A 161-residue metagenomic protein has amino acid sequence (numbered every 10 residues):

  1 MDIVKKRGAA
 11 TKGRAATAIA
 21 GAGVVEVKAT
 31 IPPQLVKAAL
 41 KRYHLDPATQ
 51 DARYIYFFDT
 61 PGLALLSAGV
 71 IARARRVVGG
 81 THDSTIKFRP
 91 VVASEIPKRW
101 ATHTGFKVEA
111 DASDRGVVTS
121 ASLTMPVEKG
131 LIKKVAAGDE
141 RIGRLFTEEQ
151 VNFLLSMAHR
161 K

Functional and structural regions predicted by a protein language model:
D2-K161: Phosphate-end processing signature that detects enzymes handling 5′-triphosphorylated RNA and polyphosphate
